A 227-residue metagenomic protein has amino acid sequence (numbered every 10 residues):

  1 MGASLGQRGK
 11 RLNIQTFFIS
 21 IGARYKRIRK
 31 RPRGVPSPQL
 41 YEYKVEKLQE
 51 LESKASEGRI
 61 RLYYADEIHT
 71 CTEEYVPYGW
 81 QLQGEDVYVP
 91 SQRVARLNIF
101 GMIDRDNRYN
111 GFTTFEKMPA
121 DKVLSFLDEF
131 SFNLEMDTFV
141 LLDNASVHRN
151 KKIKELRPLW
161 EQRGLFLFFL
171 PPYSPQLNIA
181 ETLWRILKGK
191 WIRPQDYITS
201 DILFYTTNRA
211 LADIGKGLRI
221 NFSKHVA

Functional and structural regions predicted by a protein language model:
M1-A227: Short functional hotspots at interaction and active-site rims
